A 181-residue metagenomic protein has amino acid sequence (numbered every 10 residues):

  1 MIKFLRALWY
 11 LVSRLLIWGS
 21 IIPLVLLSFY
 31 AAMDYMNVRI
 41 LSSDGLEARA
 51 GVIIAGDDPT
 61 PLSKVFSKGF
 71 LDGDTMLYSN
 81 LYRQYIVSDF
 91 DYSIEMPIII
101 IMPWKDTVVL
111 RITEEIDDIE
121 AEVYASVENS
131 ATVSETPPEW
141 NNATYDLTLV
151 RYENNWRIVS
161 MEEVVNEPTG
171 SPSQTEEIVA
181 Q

Functional and structural regions predicted by a protein language model:
M1-Y10: N-terminal Lys/Arg-rich, disordered targeting/topogenic segments
L11-A31: Hydrophobic membrane-insertion alpha-helices, especially the h-region of bacterial N-terminal signal peptides
R14, Y82-I86, S130-S134: Short secondary-structure boundary micro-motifs
L27-M102: Core segments of small alpha/beta cavity-forming domains
T107-Q181: Exposed beta-sheet edge and beta->alpha loop/turn motif
